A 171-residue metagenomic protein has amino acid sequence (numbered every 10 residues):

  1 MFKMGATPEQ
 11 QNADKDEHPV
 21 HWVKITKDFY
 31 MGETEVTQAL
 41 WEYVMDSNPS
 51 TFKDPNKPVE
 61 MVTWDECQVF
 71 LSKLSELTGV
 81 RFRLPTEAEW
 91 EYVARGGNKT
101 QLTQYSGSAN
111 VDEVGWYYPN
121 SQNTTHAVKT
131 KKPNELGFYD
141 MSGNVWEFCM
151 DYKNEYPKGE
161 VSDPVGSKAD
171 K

Functional and structural regions predicted by a protein language model:
M1-K3: Mature N-terminal segment immediately following signal peptide/propeptide cleavage in secreted/periplasmic
A6: Extracytoplasmic copper-binding redox domains, predominantly the cupredoxin/blue-copper superfamily
Q10-I25, N98-K99, S121-T124, M141-K171: Surface-exposed recognition segments
D14-N98, P119-Y139: Short aromatic-cysteine micro-motif
L102: Extracellular glycan-recognition modules
G107-N110: Beta-propeller blade termini and top-face loops
V114: Alpha-helical phosphate/pyrophosphate-handling elements in metalloenzyme active cores
